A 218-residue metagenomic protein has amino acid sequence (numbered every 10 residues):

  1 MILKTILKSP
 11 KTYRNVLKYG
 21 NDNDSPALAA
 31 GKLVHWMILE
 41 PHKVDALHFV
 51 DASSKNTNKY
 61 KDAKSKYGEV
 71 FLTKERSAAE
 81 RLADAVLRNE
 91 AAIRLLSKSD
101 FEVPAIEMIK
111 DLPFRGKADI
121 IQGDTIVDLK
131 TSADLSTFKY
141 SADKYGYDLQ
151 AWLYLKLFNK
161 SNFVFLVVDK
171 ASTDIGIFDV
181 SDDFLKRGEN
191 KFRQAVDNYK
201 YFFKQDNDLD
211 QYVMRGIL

Functional and structural regions predicted by a protein language model:
M1-R115, Y212-L218: Metal-dependent nuclease catalytic cores that hydrolyze phosphodiester bonds in DNA/RNA, characterized by
G20-N23, Y67-F71, S136-Y145, S181-D183: Short histidine-centered catalytic/ligand-binding loop motif
L33, L149-K156: Short amphipathic alpha-helical face segments that pack within enzyme cores and frequently flank/anchor catalytic
A92-L95, G123-I126, K156-N162: Secondary-structure boundary elements
V103-A105, K130-T131, V167: Short, structured patches in soluble enzyme cores that scaffold and shape functional sites
L112, Y145-L149: Short, glycine/acidic-rich beta->alpha junctions
G116-F138, Y154: Conserved catalytic cores of phosphodiester-cleaving nucleases, focusing on short active-site segments
D143, L153-L218: Metal-dependent nuclease catalytic regions and adjoining charged, substrate-binding loops involved in nucleic-acid end
